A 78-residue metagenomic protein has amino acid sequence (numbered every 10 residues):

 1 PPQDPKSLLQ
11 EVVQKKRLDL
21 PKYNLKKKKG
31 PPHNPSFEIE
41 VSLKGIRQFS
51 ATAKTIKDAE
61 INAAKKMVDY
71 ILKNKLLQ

Functional and structural regions predicted by a protein language model:
P1-Q78: Double-stranded RNA-binding/processing signature
